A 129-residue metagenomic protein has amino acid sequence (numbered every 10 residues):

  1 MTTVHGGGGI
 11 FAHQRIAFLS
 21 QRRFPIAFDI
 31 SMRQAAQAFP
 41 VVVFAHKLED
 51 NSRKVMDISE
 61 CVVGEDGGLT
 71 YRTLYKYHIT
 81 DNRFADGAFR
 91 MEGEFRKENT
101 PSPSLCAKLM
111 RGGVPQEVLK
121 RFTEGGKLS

Functional and structural regions predicted by a protein language model:
M1-A38, E49, M56-S59: Conserved P-loop NTPase nucleotide-binding/switch module
F24, K47, E117-R121: Residue-level signal for secondary-structure boundary elements
Q37-P40, N99-T100: Generic hydrophobic/packing signal
V42-F44: Short, well-ordered beta-strand core segments
K47-D50, V63: Short polar/acidic secondary-structure junctions
K54-S129: NTP-binding/hydrolysis catalytic cores, primarily Walker-type P-loop NTPases
